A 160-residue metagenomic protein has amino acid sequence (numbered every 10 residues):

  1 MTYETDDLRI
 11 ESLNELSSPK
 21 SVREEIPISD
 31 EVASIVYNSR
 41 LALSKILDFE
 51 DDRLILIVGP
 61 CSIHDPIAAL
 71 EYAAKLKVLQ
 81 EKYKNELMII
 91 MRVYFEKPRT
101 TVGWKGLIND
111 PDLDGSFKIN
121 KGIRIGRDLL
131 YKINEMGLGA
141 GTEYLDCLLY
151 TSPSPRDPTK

Functional and structural regions predicted by a protein language model:
M1-L13: Polybasic, low-complexity association/targeting segments
L13-L47: N- or domain-start disorder-to-order transition segments that initiate the globular core
G59: Conserved, mostly hydrophobic/aromatic
I63, A69: Metallocofactor- and cofactor-centric catalytic cores in central/energy metabolism, strongly enriched
L76-D146: A generic, well-ordered mixed alpha/beta core segment in the N-terminal half of proteins
Y150-P155: Conserved small/polar residues in nucleotide/adenosyl-binding loops
